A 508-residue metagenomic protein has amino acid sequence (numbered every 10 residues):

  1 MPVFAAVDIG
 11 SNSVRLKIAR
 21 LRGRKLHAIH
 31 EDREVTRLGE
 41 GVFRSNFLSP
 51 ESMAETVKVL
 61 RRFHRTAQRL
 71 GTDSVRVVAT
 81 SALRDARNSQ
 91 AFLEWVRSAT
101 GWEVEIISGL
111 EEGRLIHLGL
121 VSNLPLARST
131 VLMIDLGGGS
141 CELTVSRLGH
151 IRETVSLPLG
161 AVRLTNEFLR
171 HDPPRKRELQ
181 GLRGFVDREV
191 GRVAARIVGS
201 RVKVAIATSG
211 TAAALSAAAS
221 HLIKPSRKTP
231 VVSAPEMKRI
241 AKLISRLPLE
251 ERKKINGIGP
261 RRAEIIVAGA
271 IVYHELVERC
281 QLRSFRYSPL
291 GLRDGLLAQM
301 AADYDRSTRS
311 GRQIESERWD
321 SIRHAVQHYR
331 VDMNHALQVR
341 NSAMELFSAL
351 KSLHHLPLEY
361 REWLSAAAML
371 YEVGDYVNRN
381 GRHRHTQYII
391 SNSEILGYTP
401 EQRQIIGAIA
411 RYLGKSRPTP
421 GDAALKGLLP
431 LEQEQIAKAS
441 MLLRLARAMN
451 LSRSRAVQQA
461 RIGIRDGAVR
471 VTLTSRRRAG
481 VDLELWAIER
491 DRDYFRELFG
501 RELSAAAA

Functional and structural regions predicted by a protein language model:
P2-A28: N-terminal basic/disordered segments at the start of proteins
F4, I18-L21, G41-T72, T80-T130 (+2 more regions): Helical "lid/coupling" subdomains associated with nucleotide-phosphate turnover
N12-S13, G139, G374: Short acidic, Gly/Ser-rich segments with clustered Asp/Glu that frequently serve as metal-coordination loops in enzyme
K25-L38: N-terminal glycine-rich anion-binding loops that anchor highly charged ligand groups
V77: Dinucleotide-binding Rossmann-like beta1-alpha1 core, especially the glycine-rich loop that anchors the ADP
T130-S140, T144: A generic, well-ordered mixed alpha/beta core segment in the N-terminal half of proteins
V481-E502: Short, non-transmembrane amphipathic alpha-helical segments
